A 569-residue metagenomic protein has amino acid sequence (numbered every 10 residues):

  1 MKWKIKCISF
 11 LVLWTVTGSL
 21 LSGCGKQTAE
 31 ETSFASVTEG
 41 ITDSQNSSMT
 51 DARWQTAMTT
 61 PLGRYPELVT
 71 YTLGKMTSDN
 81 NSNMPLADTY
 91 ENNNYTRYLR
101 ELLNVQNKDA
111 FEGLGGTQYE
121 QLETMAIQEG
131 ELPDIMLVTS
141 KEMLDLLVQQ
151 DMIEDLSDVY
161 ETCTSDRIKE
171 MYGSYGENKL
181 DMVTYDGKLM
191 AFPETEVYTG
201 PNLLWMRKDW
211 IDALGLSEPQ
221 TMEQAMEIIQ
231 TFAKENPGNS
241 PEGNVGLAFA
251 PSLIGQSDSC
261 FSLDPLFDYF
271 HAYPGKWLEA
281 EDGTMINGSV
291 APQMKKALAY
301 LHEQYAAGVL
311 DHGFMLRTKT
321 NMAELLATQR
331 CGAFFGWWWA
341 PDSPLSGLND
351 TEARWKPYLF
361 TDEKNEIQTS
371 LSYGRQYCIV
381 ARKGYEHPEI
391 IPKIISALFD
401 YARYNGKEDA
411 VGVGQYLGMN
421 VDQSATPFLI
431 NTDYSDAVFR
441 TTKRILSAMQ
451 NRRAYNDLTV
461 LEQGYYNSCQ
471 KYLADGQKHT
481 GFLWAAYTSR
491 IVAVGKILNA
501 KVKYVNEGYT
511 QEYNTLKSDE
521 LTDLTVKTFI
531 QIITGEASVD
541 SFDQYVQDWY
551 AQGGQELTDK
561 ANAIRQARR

Functional and structural regions predicted by a protein language model:
M1-F10: Bacterial N-terminal signal peptides that target proteins for export
S19-G23: C-terminal motif of bacterial Sec signal peptides marking the signal peptidase cleavage site
C24-A225, P274, I286-N287, G406 (+1 more regions): Conserved N-terminal structural module of periplasmic/extracytoplasmic solute-binding proteins
T60, K393, D400-T528, E536: Conserved small-residue motifs centered on glycine
E67-Y71, L103-K108, E129-D134, M152-E154 (+6 more regions): Loop/turn elements at helix/coil->beta-strand transitions in domains of secreted/extracellular proteins
T77-N94, G200, W205, D212-E218 (+5 more regions): Extracytoplasmic/periplasmic substrate-binding proteins
S140-D181, I228-A233, E242-L278, G332-L345: Carboxylate/His-rich catalytic cores and anion/metal-binding grooves
S157-Y160, T184-S259, E279-L325, R330 (+3 more regions): Helix-loop-helix "hinge/cap" segment bordering the ligand-binding cleft or interdomain interface
